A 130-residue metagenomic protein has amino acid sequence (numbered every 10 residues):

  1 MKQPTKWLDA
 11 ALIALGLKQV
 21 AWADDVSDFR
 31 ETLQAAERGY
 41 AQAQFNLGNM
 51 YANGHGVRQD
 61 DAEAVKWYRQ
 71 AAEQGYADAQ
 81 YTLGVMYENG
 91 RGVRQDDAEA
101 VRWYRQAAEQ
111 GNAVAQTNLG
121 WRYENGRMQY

Functional and structural regions predicted by a protein language model:
K2-A11: Bacterial N-terminal signal peptides that target proteins for export
L15-A21: C-terminal segment of classical bacterial N-terminal signal peptides
W22-M50: N-terminal segments that cap or nucleate solenoid repeat domains
E37-Y40, N53-H55, D60, E73-Y76 (+4 more regions): Short helix-capping/linker turns of helical repeat alpha-solenoids
N46-N53, T82-N89, N118-N125: Hydrophobic face of amphipathic alpha-helices that form TPR/SEL1-like repeat modules and related alpha-solenoid
